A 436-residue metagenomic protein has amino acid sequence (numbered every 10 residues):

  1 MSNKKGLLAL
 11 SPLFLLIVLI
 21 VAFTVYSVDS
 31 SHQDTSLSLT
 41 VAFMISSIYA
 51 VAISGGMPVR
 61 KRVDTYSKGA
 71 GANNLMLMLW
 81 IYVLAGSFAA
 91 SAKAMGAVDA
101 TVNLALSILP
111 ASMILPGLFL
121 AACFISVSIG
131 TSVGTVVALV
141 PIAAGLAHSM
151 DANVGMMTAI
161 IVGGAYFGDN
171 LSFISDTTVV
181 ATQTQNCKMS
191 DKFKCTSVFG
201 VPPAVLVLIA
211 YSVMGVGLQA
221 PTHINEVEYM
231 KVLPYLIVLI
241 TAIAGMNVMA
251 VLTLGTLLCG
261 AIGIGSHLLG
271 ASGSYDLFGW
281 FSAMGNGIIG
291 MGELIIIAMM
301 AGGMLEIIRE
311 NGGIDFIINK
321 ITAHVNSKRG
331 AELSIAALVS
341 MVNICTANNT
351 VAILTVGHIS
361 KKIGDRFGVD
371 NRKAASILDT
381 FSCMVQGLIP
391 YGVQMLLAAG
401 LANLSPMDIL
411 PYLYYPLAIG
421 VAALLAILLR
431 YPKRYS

Functional and structural regions predicted by a protein language model:
S2-K5, S27-V41, G69-N73, A105-P110 (+4 more regions): Interfacial loop-to-helix junctions that mark the boundaries of transmembrane helices in multi-pass membrane
L8-V21, Q33-G55, M78-L84, P116 (+5 more regions): Hydrophobic mid-bilayer segments of alpha-helices in multi-pass membrane transport proteins, especially secondary
L39-M44, V51-A52, V63-G96, S112 (+5 more regions): Core transmembrane alpha-helical segments of multi-pass membrane transporters/permeases
A72-M78, N103-L120, A147-M157, E226-L233 (+4 more regions): Membrane-interfacial loop-to-helix junctions in multi-pass transporters
L79-A89, L109-I142, I321-I359, L378: Hydrophobic alpha-helical transmembrane segments of multi-pass integral membrane proteins, predominantly secondary
I81, S112-I125, D151-F167, G330-N343 (+2 more regions): Alpha-helical transmembrane segments of multi-pass membrane proteins
G134-L146, V162, F173-C187, T350-G364 (+1 more regions): Re-entrant/interfacial helical elements at transmembrane boundaries that shape and gate the permeation pathway
G163-Y166, N170-N225, M230, L388 (+1 more regions): Juxtamembrane and boundary regions of transmembrane helices in multi-pass small-molecule transporters and channels
